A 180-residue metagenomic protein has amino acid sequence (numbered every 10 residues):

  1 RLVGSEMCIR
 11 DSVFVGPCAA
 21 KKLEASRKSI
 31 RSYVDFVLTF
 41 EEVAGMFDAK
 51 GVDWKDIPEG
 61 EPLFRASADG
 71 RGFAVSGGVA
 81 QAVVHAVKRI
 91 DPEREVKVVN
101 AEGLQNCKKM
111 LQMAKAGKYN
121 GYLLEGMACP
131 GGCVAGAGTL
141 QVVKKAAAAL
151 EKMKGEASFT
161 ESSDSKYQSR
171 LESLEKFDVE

Functional and structural regions predicted by a protein language model:
L2-I9: Short, small-residue-biased leader/transition segments that mark boundaries at the very start of proteins
I9-D11, A25-E180: Iron-sulfur (Fe-S) cluster-binding modules
C18: Phosphate/adenylate-binding glycine loop and adjacent helical scaffold
K21: Flexible, glycine-rich phosphate/dinucleotide-binding loops and adjacent beta-alpha linkers at cofactor/substrate
